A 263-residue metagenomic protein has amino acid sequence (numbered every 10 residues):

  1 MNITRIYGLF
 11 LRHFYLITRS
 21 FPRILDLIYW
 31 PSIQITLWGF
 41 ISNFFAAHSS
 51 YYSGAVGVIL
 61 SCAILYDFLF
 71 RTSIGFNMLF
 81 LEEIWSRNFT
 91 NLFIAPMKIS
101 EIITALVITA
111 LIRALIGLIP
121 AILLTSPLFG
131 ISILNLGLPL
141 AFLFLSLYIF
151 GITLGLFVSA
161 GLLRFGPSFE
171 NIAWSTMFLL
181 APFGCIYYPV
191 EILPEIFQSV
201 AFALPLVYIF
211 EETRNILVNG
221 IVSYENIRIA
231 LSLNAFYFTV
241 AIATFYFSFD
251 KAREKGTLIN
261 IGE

Functional and structural regions predicted by a protein language model:
M1-E263: Hydrophobic transmembrane alpha-helices and immediately adjacent juxtamembrane helices of multi-pass inner-membrane
